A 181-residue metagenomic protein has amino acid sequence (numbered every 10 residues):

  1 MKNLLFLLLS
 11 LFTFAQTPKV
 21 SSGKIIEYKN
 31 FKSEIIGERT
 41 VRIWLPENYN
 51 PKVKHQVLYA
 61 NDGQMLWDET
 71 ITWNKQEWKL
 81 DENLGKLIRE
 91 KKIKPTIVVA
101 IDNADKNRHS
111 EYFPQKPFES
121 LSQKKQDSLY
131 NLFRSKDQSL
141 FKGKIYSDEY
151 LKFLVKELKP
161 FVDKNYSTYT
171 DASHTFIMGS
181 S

Functional and structural regions predicted by a protein language model:
M1-S21: Bacterial Sec-dependent N-terminal signal peptides
Q16-S181: Non-catalytic cap/lid and distal C-terminal segments of serine-dependent acyl enzymes
